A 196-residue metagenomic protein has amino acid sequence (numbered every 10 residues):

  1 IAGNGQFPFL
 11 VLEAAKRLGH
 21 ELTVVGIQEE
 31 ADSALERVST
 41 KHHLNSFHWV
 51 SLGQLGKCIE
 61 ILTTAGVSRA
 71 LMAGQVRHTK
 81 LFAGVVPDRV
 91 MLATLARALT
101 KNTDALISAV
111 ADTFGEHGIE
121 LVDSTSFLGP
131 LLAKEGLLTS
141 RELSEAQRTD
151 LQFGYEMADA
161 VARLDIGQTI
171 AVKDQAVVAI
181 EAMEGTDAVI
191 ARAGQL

Functional and structural regions predicted by a protein language model:
I1, V25-G26, A70-G74, V172-K173: Short beta-strand segments
I1-I27, G53: N-terminal basic/disordered segments at the start of proteins
N4, Q75-H78, A176: Short glycine-rich anion-binding loops that position phosphate/pyrophosphate groups of nucleotides and phosphorylated
L12, C58-S68, I190-L196: Short amphipathic alpha-helices and their capping/turn segments at secondary-structure boundaries
A15, E120, S124-L196: Conserved mixed alpha/beta catalytic, RNA-binding, or beta-rich assembly cores of soluble enzyme, regulatory
L18-E21, L44, A65-S68, E116-I119 (+2 more regions): Short coil/turn connectors at secondary-structure junctions
G26-S51: N-terminal beta-loop-helix "entrance" segment that forms/cooperates in small-molecule cofactor or anionic ligand
L55-L128: N-terminal glycine-rich phosphate/adenylate-binding segment common to multiple enzyme folds
